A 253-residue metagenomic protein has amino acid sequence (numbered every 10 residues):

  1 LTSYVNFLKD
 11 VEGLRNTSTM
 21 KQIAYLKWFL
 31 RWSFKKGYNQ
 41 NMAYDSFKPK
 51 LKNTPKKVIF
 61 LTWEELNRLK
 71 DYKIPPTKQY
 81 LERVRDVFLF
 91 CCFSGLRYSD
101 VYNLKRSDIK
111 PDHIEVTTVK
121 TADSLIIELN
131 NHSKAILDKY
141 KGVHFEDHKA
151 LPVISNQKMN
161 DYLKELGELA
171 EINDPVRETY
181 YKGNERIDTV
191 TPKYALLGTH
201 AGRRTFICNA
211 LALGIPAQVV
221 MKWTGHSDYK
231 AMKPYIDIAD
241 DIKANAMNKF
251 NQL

Functional and structural regions predicted by a protein language model:
L1-R31, T77-Y80, L196-L197: N-terminal core-binding DNA-recognition domain of tyrosine site-specific recombinases/integrases
N16, M20-A24, N39-Y98, S155-K158: Basic, Lys/Arg- and aromatic-enriched nucleic-acid-binding interface segment
R31-M42, C91-P111: Short, charged phosphate-coordinating catalytic segments
F60, T118-A122, N156-M159, T224-K249: Catalytic-site neighborhood detector that most strongly recognizes the C-terminal catalytic loop/helix of tyrosine
L69, E128-A135, K139-K141, P234-L253: DNA/chromatin major-groove-contacting recognition/catalytic segments
P75-K78, H144-K149, K164-K222: Short, basic (Lys/Arg/His-rich) helix/loop patches that form interaction surfaces in the mid-to-C-terminal regions
S94, N103-K139: Conserved tyrosine-mediated DNA breakage-rejoining catalytic core shared by Y-recombinases
S107-H113, L196, L213-P234, N245: Short, polar N-cap/turn motifs at the start of nucleic acid-interacting alpha helices
